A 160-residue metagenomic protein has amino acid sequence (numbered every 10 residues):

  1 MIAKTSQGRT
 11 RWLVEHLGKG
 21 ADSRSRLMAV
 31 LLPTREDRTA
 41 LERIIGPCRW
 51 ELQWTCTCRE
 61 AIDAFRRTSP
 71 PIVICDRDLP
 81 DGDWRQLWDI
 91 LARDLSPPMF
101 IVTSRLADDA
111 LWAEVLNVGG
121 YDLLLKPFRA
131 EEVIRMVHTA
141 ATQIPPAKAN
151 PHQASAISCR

Functional and structural regions predicted by a protein language model:
I2-K19, R24, T142-R160: CheY-like receiver
H16, L32-C56: Two-component/phosphorelay signaling modules centered on CheY-like receiver
C56-I72, P80: Acidic, metal-coordinating helix/loop segments flanking the phosphotransfer/catalytic sites of two-component signaling
R85-P97: Short amphipathic alpha-helix used as the core "switch/output" element in two-component signaling
Q86, L106-D122: Alpha4 helix (beta4-alpha4-beta5 surface) of REC/receiver domains from two-component response regulators
V102-T103: Hydrophobic/aromatic residues positioned on beta-strands within the core alpha/beta folds
A110, F128-V137: C-terminal output helix
